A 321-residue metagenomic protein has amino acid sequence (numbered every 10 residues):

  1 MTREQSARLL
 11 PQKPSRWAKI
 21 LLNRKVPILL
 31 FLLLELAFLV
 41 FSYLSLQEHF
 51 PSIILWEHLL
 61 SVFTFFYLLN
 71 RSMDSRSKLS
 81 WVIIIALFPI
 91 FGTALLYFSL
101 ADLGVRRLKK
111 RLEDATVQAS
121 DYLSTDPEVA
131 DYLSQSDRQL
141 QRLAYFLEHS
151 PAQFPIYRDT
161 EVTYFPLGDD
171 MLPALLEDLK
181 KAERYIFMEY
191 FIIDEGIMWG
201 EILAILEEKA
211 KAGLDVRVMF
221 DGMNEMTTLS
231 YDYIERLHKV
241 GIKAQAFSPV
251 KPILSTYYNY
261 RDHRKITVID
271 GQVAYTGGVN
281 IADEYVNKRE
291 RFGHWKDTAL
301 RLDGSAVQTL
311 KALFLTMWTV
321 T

Functional and structural regions predicted by a protein language model:
M1-T321: N-terminal localization/anchoring segments of enzymes in phospholipid and broader phosphate metabolism
